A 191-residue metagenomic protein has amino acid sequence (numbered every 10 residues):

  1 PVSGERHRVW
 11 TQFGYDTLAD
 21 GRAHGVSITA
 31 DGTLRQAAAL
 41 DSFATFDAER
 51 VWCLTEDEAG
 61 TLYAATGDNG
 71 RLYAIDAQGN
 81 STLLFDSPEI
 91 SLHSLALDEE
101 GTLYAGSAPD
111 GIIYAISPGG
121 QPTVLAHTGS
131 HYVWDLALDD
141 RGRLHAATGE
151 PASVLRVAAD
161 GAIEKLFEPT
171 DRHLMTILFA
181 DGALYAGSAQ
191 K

Functional and structural regions predicted by a protein language model:
R6-A39, Y114, L155: Blade/loop signatures of beta-propeller domains
D16-D31, D41-A64: Beta-strand-rich domains and repeat architectures in extracellular enzymes and scaffolds, especially beta-propellers
F43-D47, L84-P88, L125-G129, L166-T170: Surface loop/turn motifs at the tips and blade-to-blade linkers of beta-strand repeat domains
W52-C53, H93-S94, D135, M175-T176: Conserved beta-strand position repeated once per blade in WD40 beta-propeller domains
E56-A59, L97-E100, L138-R141, F179-G182: Residue-level detector of Asp-centered blade-edge/turn motifs that repeat once per structural unit in beta-propeller
T61-A64, T102-A105, R143-A146, A183-G187: Conserved beta-propeller blade signature
I75-N80, I116-Q121, V157-A162: Short loop/turn segments that connect beta-strands within beta-propeller blades
